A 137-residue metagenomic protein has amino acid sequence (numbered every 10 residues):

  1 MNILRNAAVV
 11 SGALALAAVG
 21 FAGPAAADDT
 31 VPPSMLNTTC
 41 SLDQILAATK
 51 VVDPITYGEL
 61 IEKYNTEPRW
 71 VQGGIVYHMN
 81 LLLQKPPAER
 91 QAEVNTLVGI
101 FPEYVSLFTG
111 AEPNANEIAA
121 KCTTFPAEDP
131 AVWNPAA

Functional and structural regions predicted by a protein language model:
M1-D28: Secretory targeting and sorting signals
R5, S41-A47, I55-E62, A88 (+4 more regions): Polar/charged alpha-helical tracts
G12, G20-G23, G58, G73-G74 (+2 more regions): Residue-identity detector for glycine
A13, N65, V76-N80: Residues at structural and domain junctions
F21-W70: Immediate post-signal-peptide N-terminus of mature secreted/exported proteins
Q72-A137: Extracytosolic low-complexity repeat regions of secreted or lipid-anchored proteins
